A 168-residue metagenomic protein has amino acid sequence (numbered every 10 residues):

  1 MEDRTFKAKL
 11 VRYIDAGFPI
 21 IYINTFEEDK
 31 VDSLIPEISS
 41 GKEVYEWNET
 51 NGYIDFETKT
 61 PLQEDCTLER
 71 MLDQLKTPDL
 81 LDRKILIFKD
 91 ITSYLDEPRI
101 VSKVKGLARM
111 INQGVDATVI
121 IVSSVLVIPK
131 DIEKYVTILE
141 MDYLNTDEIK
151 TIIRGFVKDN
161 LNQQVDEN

Functional and structural regions predicted by a protein language model:
M1-N168: ATP/nucleotide-binding catalytic cores
